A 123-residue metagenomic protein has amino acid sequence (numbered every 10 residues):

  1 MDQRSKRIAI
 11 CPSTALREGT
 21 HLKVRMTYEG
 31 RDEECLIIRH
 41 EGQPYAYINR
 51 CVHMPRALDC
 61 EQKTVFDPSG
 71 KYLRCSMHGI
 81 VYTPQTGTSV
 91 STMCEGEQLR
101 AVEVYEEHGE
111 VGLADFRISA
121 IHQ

Functional and structural regions predicted by a protein language model:
M1-S69, T83-P84, Q98-Q123: N-terminal pre-ligand scaffold of iron-sulfur
C51, C75-H78: Short cysteine clusters
V65-C75, S89-Q98: Short cysteine/histidine-rich metal-coordination sites, predominantly Zn2+-binding motifs
Y82-T83, S91: Short beta-strand His + acidic residue motifs that chelate non-heme Fe in jelly-roll/DSBH and cupin folds
